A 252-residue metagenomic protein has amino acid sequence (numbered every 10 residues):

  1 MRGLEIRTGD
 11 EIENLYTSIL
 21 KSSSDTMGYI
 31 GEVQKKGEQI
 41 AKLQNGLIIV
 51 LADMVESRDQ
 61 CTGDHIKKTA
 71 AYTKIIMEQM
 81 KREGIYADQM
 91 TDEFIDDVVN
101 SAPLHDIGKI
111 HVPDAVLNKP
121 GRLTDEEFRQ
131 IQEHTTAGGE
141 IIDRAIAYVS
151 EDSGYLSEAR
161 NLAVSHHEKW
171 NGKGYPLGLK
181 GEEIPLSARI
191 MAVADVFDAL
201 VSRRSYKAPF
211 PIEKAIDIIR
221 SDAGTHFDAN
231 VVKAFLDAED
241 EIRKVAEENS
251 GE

Functional and structural regions predicted by a protein language model:
G3-K36, I75: Amphipathic coiled-coil signaling helices used for dimeric signal transmission
K36, N45, A52-E252: Metal-dependent catalytic cores of enzymes that make or break cyclic nucleotides and related phosphoester linkages
